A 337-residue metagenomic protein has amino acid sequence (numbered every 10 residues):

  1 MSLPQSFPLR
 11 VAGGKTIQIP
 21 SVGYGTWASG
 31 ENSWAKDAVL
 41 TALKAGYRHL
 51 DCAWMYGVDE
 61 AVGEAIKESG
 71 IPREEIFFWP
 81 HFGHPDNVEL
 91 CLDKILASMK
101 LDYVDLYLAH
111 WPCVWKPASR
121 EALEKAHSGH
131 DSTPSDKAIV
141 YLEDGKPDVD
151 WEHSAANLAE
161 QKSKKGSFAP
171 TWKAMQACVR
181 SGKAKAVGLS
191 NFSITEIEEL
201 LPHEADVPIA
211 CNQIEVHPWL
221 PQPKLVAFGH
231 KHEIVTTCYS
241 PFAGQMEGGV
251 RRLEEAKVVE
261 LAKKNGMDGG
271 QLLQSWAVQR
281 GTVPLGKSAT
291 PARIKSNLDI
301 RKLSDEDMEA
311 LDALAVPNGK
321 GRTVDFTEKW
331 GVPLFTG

Functional and structural regions predicted by a protein language model:
M1-I76, D86-L90, F242-Q245, V316 (+1 more regions): N-terminal binding-site loop/beta-alpha segment at the start of enzyme catalytic domains that lines or forms
R10-G14, G63-R73, L96-L101, L201-E204 (+1 more regions): Acidic (Asp/Glu)-rich catalytic clusters
Y24, L50-C52, V104, V187 (+1 more regions): Alpha-helix N-cap/helix-start motif at helix boundaries, enriched for small hydrophobics
E31, W111-G337: Beta/alpha (TIM)-barrel catalytic core signal, keyed to glycine-rich beta->alpha loops juxtaposed to Asp/Glu that bind
V39, D59-I66, L92-L96, W172-Q176 (+2 more regions): Generic structural signal for well-ordered alpha-helices, preferentially at hydrophobic/aromatic core positions
R48, D102-D105, K185, A210: Short acidic/polar active-site loop segments enriched in Thr and Asp
R73-D86, L106-P112, Q213-V216: A short, structured active-site edge motif that brings together acidic residues
V88-P112, A177-S181: CE4/NodB-like, metal-dependent polysaccharide N-deacetylase domain that modifies extracellular/periplasmic N-acetylated
